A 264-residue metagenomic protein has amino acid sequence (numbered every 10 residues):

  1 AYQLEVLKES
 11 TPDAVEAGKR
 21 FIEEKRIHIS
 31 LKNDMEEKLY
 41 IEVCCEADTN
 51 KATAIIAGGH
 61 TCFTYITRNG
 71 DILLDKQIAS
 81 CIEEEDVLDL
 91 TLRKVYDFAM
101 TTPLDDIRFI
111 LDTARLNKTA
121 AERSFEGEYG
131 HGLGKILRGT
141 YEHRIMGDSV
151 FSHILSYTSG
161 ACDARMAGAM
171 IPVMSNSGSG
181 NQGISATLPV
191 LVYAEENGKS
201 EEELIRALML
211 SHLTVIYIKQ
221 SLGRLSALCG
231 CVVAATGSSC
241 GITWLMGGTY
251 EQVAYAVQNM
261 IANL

Functional and structural regions predicted by a protein language model:
A1, G183-K199, S239-G247: Alpha-helical support elements that line or immediately flank enzyme active sites and cofactor-binding pockets
A1, I171-L188, G230-V233: Conserved phosphate/anionic-ligand binding catalytic regions in large, soluble enzymes, centered on
A1-R26, E203-A256, N263-L264: A structural-propensity feature for long, helix-poor, extended segments
A17-R20, K94, D112, L116-T119 (+8 more regions): Alpha-helical scaffold segments in soluble metabolic enzymes
I22-G168: Signature of multi-pass transmembrane helix bundles
I145, S149, S177, N181 (+2 more regions): Alpha-helix capping and helix-loop boundary segments enriched in small/acidic/polar residues
S149-G168, S200-I218, A262: Acidic-glycine-rich active-site phosphate/pyrophosphate-binding loop
A161, M166-G183, Y217-R224: Hydrophobic, small-residue-rich transmembrane alpha-helices and their short perimembrane loops in multi-pass membrane
